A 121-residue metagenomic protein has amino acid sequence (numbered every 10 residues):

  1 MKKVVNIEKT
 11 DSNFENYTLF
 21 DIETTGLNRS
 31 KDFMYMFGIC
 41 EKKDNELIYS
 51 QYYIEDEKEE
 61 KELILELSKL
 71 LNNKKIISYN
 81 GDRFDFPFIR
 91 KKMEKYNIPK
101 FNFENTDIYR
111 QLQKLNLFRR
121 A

Functional and structural regions predicted by a protein language model:
M1-E15: N-terminal accessory regions of nucleic-acid-interacting proteins
T10, L27-K31, L117: Hydrophobic, well-ordered secondary-structure scaffolds
E15, D32-M34, L47, L71: Short connector loops at helix/strand junctions that flank enzyme active sites, especially segments positioning acidic
N16-T25: Two-metal-ion RNase H-like nuclease active-site motif
I22, Y35, Y79-G81: Long, contiguous hydrophobic alpha-helical segments, chiefly transmembrane helices and signal peptides
T24, N28-K43: RNase H-like nuclease fold core
L47-A121: Conserved DEDDh/DEDDy metal-dependent 3′-5′ exonuclease domain
